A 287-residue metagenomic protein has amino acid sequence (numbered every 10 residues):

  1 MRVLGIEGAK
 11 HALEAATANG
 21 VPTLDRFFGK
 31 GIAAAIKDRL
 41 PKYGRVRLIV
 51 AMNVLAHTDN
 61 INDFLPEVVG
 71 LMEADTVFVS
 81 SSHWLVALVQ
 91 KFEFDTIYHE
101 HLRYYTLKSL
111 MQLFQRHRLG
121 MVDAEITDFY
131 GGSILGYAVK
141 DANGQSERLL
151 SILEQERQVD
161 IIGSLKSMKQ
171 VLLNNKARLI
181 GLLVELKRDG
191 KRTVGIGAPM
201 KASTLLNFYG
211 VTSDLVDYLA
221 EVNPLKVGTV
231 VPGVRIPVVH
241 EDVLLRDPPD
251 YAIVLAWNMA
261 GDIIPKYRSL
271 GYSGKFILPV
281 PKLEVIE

Functional and structural regions predicted by a protein language model:
M1-A34, D214-T229: Class I SAM-dependent methyltransferase SAM/SAH-binding core
I32-G44, E241-D247: Short amphipathic alpha-helix with an adjacent loop that forms part of the alpha/beta core around
G44-V50: A conserved beta-strand element that flanks and buttresses the S-adenosyl-L-methionine
N62-V79, R268-S269: A short glycine-rich, Lys/Arg-flanked "PGG" loop and its adjoining helix->strand segment in the class I
D75-H83, K275-V285: Conserved beta-strand signature within the Rossmann-like core of class I S-adenosyl-L-methionine
F78-R103, L107-S109: Short, glycine-/aromatic-enriched active-site segment of Class I SAM-dependent methyltransferases
L119-Y130: Conserved S-adenosyl-L-methionine
Y130-L173: Flexible, glycine-/basic-rich loop-and-beta segments that form/coincide with the SAM-dependent methyltransferase
